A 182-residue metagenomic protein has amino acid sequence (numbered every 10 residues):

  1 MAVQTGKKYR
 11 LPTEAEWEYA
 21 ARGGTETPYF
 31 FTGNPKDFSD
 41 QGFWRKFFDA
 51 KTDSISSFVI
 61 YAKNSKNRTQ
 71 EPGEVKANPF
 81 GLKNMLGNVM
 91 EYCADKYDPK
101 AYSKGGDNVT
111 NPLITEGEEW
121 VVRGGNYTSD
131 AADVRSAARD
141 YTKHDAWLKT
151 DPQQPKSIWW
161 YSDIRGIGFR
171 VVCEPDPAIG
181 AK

Functional and structural regions predicted by a protein language model:
M1-T27, A62-K83, F169-R170: Short aromatic-cysteine micro-motif
Q4, A15-Y19, D53, S57 (+2 more regions): Extracytoplasmic/secreted proteins, especially bacterial periplasmic and envelope-associated proteins
Q4, A50, A101-Y102: Flexible, gly/ser-rich surface segments that form the specificity/activation loops bordering the active-site cleft
A20, F58, P72, V122 (+1 more regions): Bulky hydrophobic/aromatic "packing anchor" residues in well-ordered structure
E26, G33-R45, M85-K182: Surface-exposed recognition segments
E26-A62, K66-T69: Chymotrypsin/trypsin-fold serine protease catalytic domain
D49-A50, E71-G73, W159-D163: Short Gly/Pro-enriched turn/cap motifs at secondary-structure boundaries
S54, R68-E71, E118, D130: Cysteine-rich, disulfide-stabilized extracellular repeat modules
